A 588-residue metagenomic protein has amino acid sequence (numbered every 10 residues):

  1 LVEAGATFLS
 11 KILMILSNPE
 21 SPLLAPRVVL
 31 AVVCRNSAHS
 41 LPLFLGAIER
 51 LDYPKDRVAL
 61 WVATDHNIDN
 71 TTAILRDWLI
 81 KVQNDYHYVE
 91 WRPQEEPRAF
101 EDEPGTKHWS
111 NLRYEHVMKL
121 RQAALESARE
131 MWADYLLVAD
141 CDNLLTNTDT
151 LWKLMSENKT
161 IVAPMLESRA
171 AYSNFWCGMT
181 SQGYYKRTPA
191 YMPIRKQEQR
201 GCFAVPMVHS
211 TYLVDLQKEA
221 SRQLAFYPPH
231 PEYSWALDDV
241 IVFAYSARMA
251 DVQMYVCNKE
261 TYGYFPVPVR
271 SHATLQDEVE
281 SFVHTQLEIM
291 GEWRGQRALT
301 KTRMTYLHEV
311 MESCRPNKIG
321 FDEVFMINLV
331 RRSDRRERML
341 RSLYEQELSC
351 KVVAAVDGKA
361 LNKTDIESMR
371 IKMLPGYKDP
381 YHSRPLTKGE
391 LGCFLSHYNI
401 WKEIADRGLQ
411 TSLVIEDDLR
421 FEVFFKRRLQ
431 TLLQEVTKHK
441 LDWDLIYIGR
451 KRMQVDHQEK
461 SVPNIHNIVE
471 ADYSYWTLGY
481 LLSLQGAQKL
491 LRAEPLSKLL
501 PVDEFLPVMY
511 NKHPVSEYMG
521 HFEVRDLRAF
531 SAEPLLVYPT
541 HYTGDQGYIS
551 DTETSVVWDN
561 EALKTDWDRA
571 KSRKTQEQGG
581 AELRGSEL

Functional and structural regions predicted by a protein language model:
P22-L23, G46-R57, N67, D77-V82 (+2 more regions): Short, acidic, metal-binding catalytic loop of nucleotide-sugar glycosyltransferases
V28-S37, F44, L51, A63-D65 (+2 more regions): A conserved hydrophobic helix/loop-capping motif in glycosyltransferases and polysaccharide synthases
R35-S37, P42-F44, I74, W78-L79 (+9 more regions): Catalytic phosphate/metal-binding cores of nucleic-acid and nucleotide-processing enzymes, i.e., regions that mediate
N70-D134, L348-L409: Active-site-proximal specificity loops/subdomain of glycosyltransferases
R129-E130, N143-Y184, R427, L432-H457: Conserved donor NDP-sugar-binding/catalytic core segment of glycosyltransferases
W132-T146, Q410-R420: Short beta-strand-to-loop acidic/aromatic patch adjacent to the donor-nucleotide binding site
P164-S168, M179-V205, T211-S221, M453-Y473 (+1 more regions): Short, flexible, basic/aromatic active-site loop/helix in glycosyltransferases
E167, T211, P231-W235, I241 (+2 more regions): An acidic/histidine-cluster motif and surrounding catalytic segment that typifies divalent-metal-assisted enzyme active
